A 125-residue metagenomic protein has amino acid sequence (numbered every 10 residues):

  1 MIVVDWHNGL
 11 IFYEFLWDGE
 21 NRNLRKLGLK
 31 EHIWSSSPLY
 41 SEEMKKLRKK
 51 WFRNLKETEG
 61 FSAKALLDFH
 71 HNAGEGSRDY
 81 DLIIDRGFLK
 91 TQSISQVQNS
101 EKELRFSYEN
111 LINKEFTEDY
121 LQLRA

Functional and structural regions predicted by a protein language model:
M1-A125: N-terminal nucleophile
